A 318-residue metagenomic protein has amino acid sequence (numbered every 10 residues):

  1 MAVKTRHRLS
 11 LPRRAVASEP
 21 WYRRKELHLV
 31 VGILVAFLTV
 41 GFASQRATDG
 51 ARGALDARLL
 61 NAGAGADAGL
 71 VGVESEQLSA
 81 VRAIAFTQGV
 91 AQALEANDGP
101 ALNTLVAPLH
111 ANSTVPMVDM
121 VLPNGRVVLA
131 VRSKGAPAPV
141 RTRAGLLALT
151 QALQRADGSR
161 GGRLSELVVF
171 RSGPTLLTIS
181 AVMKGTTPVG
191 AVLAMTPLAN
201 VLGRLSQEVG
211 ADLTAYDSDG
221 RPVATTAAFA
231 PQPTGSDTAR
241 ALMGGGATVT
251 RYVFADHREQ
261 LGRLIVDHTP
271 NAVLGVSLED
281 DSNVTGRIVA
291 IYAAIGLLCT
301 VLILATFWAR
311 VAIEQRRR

Functional and structural regions predicted by a protein language model:
M1-L34, Q315-R318: Positive-inside N-terminal membrane-insertion signal
A17-D49, Y292-F307: Extreme N-terminal signal-anchor transmembrane helix of membrane signaling/transducer proteins, especially in bacteria
V35-A96, S113-P116, P123, S218 (+1 more regions): Juxtamembrane extracytoplasmic/periplasmic/luminal helical "stalk" adjacent to the first N-terminal
G99-L105, T114, A130-V168, M195-G210 (+1 more regions): Extracytoplasmic/periplasmic sensor domains and loops in membrane signaling proteins
M117-R126, A130, D212-R221: Short hydrophobic alpha-helical segments used for membrane anchoring or interfacial signaling
R171-A181, G244-I265: A short beta-strand signature within small-molecule sensing/ligand-binding domains used in signal transduction
R204-L205, V273-G296: Membrane-interface helix-start motif
L302-R318: Juxtamembrane interface at the cytosolic side of transmembrane helices
